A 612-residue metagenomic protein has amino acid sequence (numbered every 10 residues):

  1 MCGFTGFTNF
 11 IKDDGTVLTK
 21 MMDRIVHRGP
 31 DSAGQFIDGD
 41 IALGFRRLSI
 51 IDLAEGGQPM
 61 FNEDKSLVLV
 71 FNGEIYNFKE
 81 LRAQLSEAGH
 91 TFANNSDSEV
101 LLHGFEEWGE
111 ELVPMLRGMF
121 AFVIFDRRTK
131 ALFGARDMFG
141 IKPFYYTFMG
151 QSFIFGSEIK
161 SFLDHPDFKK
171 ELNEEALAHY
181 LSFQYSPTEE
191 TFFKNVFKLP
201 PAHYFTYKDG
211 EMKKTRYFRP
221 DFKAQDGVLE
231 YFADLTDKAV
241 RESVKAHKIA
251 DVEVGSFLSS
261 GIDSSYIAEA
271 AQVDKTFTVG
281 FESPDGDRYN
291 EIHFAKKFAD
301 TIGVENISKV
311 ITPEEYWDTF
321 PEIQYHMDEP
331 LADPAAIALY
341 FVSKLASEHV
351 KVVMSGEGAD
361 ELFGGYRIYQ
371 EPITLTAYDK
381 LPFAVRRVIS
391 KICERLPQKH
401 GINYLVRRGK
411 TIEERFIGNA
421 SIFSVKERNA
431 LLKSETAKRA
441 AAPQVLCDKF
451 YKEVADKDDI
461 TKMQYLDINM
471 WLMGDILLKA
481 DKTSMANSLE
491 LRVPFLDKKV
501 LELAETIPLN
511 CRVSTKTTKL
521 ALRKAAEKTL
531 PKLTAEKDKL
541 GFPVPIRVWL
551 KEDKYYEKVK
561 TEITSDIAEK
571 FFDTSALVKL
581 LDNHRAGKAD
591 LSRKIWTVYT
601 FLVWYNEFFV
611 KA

Functional and structural regions predicted by a protein language model:
M1-F4, K20, E87, D164 (+6 more regions): Adenosyl-5′-phosphate
M1-M327, L339, S343, K528 (+2 more regions): Cysteine-centered catalytic environments shared across enzyme families
G109, F183-Q184, D328-P330, L381 (+2 more regions): Short loop/turn hinge sites at secondary-structure boundaries
L132, I402-N403: Conserved beta-loop-beta connector loops within the AMP-binding
M138, F341-H400, D458, W471 (+1 more regions): Active-site adenylate/phosphate-handling loop in enzymes that bind or generate adenylated species
L172, Y231, L235, A239 (+21 more regions): Generic recognition of stable, solvent-exposed alpha-helical segments in well-folded globular domains
G286, I311, P330-D333, K380 (+1 more regions): Alpha-helix capping and helix-loop boundary segments enriched in small/acidic/polar residues
P321-Y325, S347, Y369-E371, W549-K551: Short low-complexity, flexible loop/linker segments enriched in glycine and/or proline with clustered acidic
